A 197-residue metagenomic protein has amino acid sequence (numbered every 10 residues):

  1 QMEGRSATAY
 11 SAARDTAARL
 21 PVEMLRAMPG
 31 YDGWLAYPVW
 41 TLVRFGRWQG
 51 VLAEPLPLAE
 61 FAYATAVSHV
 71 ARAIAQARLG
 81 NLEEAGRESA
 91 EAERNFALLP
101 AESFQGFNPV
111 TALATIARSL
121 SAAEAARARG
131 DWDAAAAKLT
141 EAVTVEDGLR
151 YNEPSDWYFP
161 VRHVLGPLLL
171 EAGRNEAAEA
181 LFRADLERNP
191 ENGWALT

Functional and structural regions predicted by a protein language model:
E3-G4, F45, L79, R129 (+1 more regions): Structural motif corresponding to the intra-repeat A-B loop/turn of tetratricopeptide repeats
T16-M28, E54-Y63, E93-V110, V143-N152 (+1 more regions): Solenoid-like repeat scaffolds
